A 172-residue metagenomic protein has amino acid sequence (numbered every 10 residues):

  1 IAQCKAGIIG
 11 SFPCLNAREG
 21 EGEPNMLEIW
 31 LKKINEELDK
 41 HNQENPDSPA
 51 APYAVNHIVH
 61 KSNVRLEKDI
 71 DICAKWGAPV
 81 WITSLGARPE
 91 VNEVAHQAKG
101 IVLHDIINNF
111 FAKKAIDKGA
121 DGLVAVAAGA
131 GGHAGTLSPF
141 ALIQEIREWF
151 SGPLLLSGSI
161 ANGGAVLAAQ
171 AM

Functional and structural regions predicted by a protein language model:
I1-L155: Active-site entrance/lid segments in N-terminal catalytic domains of soluble metabolic enzymes
P153-V166: Glycine-rich adenosine-cofactor-binding loop
L167-M172: A compact, surface-exposed functional segment
